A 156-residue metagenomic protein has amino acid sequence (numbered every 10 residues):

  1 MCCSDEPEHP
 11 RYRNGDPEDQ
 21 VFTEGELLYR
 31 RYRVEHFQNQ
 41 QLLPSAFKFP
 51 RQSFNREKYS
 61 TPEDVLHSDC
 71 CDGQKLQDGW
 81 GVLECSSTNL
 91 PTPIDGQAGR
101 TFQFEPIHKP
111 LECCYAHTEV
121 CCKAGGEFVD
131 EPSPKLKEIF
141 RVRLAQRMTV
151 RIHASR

Functional and structural regions predicted by a protein language model:
M1-E24, L42-R156: Conserved NAD+-utilizing ADP-ribose enzyme module
E18-Q38: Betabetaalpha-Me/HNH-type nuclease active-site subdomain
